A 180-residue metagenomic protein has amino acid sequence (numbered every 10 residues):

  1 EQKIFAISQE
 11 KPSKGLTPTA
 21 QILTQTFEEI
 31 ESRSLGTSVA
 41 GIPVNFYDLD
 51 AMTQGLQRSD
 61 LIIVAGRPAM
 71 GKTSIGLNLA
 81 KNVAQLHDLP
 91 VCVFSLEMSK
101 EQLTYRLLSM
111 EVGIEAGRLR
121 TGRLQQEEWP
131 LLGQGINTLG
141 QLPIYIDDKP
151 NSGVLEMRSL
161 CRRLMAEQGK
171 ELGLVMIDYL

Functional and structural regions predicted by a protein language model:
E1-R58, I114, E128-P130, Q134-P143 (+2 more regions): Core recognition of P-loop NTPase motor domains used across DNA-transaction enzymes
A51, N82-E171: Cytosolic-facing regulatory segments adjacent to core modules
R58-I62, L89: Pre-Walker A (Motif I) flank of P-loop NTPase domains
A65: Residues at the beta-strand->loop junction immediately N-terminal to the Walker
P68: The conserved Walker
K72: Conserved lysine of the Walker
L172-L180: Helical hairpin unit composed of two closely spaced alpha helices linked by a short loop
